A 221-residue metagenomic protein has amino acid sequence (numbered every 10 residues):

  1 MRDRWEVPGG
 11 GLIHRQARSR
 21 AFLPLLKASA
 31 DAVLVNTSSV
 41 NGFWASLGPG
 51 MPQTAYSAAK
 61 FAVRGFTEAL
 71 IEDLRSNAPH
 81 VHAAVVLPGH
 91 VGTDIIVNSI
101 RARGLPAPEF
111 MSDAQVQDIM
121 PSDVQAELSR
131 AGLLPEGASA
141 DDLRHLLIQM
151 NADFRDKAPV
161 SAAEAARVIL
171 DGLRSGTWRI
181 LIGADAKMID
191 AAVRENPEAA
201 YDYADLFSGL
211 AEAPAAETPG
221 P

Functional and structural regions predicted by a protein language model:
M1-E6: Substrate-binding pocket helix/loop in short-chain dehydrogenase/reductase
S19, A59: Active-site helix of classical SDR
A21-A30: A short helix-coil junction within the Rossmann-fold of NAD(P)-dependent oxidoreductases
S39: Residue(s) in the substrate-gating loop at a strand-loop-helix junction that position the organic substrate next
W44, G48, A69-V81: Active-site-adjacent segment of SDR/Rossmann-fold oxidoreductases
T54: Cytosolic ligand/metal-binding cores
S76-I180: SDR active-site lid
